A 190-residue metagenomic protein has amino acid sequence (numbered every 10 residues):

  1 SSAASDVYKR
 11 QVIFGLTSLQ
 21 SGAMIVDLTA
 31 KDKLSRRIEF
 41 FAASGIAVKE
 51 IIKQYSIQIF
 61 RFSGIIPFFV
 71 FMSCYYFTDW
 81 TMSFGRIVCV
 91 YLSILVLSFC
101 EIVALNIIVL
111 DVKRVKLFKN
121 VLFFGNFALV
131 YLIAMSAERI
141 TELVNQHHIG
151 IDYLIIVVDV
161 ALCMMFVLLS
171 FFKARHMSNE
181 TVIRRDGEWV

Functional and structural regions predicted by a protein language model:
A3-Y8: Short, small-residue-biased leader/transition segments that mark boundaries at the very start of proteins
K9-I25: Long, hydrophobic alpha-helical segments
S21, V48-Y75: Selective transmembrane-helix segments that form parts of the transport pathway or gating/packing helices in multipass
S21-A42: Transmembrane helix boundary and interhelical loop/hinge segments in multi-pass membrane proteins
F71-G85, K113, R139-E142: Short helix-loop junctions at transmembrane helix boundaries
L95-L129: A structural motif at transmembrane helix-loop-helix junctions in multipass membrane proteins
I107-D111, A161-V190: Junction motif at the cytosolic side of a transmembrane helix
